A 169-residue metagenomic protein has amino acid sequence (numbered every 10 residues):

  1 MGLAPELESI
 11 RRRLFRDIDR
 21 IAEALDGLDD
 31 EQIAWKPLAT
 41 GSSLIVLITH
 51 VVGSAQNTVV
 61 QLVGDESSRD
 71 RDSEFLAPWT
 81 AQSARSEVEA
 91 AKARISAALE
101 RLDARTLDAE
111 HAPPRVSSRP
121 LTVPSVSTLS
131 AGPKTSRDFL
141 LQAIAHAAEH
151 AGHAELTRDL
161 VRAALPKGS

Functional and structural regions predicted by a protein language model:
M1-R13: Extreme N-terminal tail/first-helix region
E6, S43, T80-S83, E87 (+2 more regions): Conserved acidic
R11-F15, D19-A22, D30-E74, P113-S169: Short, contiguous alpha-helical
V60-R94: Helix-adjacent hinge/juxtasegments
L99-D108: Proline-centered turn/helix-capping motifs that create local helix->coil transitions or kinks
